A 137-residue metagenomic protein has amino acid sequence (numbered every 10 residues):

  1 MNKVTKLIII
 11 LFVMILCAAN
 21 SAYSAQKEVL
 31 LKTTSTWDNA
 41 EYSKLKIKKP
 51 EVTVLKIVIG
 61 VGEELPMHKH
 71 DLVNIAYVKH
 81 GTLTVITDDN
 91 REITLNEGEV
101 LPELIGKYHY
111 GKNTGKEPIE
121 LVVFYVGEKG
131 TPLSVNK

Functional and structural regions predicted by a protein language model:
V4-L7, C17-T53, I86, T94 (+2 more regions): A short, N-terminal "cap"/entry segment at the start of jelly-roll beta-barrel domains of the cupin/DSBH fold
K48-E51, G62-I75: A short beta-loop-beta micro-motif enriched in histidine and acidic residues
I59, D89-G106: Short acidic-glycine-tyrosine-enriched beta hairpin
G60-E63, D71, H80, G106-Y108: N-terminal post-signal-peptidase region of extra-cytosolic proteins
E64-L65, T82-I86, V100: Short beta-strand segments in beta-sandwich/barrel cores
K69, Y77, T114-P118: Extracellular/periplasmic catalytic domains that process cell-envelope and extracellular macromolecules
L72-D89: Glycine- and acidic-residue-biased ligand/ion/polar-headgroup-sensing regions
G106-T131: Ligand-binding loop in jelly-roll beta-barrel domains
